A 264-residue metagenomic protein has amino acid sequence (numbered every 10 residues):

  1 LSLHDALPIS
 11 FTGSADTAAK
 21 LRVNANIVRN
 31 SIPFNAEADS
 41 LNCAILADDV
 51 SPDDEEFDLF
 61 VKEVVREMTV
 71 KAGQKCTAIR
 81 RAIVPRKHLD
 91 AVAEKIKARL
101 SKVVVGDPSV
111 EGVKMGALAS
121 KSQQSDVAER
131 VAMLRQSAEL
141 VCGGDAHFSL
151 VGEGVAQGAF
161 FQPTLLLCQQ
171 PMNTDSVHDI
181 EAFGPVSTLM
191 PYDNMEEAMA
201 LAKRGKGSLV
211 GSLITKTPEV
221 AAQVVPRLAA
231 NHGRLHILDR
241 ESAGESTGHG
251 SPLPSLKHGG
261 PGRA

Functional and structural regions predicted by a protein language model:
L1, V104, E153-A264: Conserved C-terminal structural/oligomerization subdomain of aldehyde/semialdehyde dehydrogenase
S2-L7: Short, small-residue-biased leader/transition segments that mark boundaries at the very start of proteins
P8-T12: Periplasmic-binding protein-like
A15-D16, K87, E219, E241: Alpha-helix/helix-capping structural signal
D16-N173, E196, A200: ALDH superfamily catalytic-core signature
